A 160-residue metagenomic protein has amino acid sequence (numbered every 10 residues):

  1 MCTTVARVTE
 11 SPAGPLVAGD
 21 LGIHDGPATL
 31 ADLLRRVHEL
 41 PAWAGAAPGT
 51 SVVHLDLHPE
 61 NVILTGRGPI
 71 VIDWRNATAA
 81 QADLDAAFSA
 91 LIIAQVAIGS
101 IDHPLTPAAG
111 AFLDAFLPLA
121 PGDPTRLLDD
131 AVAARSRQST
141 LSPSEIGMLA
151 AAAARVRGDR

Functional and structural regions predicted by a protein language model:
M1-T4, V8: Short beta-strand micro-motifs within the conserved protein kinase catalytic domain, predominantly in the N-lobe
T9-L16, F88-R160: Helix-rich C-terminal or lid/interface subdomains of diverse kinases
L16, V62, A79-Q81: Conserved protein kinase catalytic core
L16-E60, P69: Conserved kinase catalytic-core helix
L33, I70, A87, L91-I92: Hydrophobic alpha-helical membrane segments, chiefly transmembrane helices and signal peptide h-regions, characterized
D56, D73, D85: Acidic active-site catalytic centers that drive phospho-/nucleotidyl reactions and related ester hydrolyses
N61-V71, L84: Conserved protein kinase catalytic/activation segment
I72-T78: Activation of the activation-loop gatekeeper triad in protein kinase-fold domains
